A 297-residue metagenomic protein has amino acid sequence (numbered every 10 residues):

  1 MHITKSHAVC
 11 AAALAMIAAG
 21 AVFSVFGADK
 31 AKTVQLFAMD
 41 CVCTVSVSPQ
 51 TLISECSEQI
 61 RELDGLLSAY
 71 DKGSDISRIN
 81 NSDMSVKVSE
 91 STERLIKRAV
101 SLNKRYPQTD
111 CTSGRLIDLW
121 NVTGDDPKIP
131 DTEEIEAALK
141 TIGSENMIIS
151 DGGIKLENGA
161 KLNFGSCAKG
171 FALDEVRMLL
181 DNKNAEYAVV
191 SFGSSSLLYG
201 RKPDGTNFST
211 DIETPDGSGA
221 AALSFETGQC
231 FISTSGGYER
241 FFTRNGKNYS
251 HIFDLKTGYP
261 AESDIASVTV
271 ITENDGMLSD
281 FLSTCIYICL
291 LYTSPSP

Functional and structural regions predicted by a protein language model:
H2-S294: Mature catalytic core of soluble alpha/beta enzymes
